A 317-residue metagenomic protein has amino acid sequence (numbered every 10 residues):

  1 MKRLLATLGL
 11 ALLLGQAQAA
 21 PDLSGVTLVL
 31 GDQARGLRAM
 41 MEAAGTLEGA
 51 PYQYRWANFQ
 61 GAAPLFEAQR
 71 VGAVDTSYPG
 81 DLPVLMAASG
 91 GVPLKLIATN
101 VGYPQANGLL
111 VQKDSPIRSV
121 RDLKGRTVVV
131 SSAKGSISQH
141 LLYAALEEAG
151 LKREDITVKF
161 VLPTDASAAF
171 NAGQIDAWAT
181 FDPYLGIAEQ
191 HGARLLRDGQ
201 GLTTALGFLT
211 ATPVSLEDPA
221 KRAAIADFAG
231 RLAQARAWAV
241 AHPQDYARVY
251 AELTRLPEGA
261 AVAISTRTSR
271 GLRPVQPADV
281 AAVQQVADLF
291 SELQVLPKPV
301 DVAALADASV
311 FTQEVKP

Functional and structural regions predicted by a protein language model:
A6-G15: Bacterial N-terminal signal peptides
L23-E48, A106-P116, V120-I187, Q244 (+1 more regions): Bilobed "Venus flytrap"/periplasmic-binding protein-like clamshell domains and structurally analogous long
Q33-R35, N58-A62, T76-L85, G90 (+4 more regions): Beta->alpha turn/N-cap motifs
R70-P79, V92-L94, R126-T127, N171-T180 (+1 more regions): Alpha-to-beta junction loops
L82, S115, T164-E252: Pocket-lining segment of extracytoplasmic ligand-binding domains
L94-G102, I156-K159, G192-A205: Short beta-strand->loop
D218-P297: Secondary-structure end/capping motifs
S291-P317: Conserved C-terminal helix/tail region of periplasmic/extracytoplasmic solute-binding proteins
